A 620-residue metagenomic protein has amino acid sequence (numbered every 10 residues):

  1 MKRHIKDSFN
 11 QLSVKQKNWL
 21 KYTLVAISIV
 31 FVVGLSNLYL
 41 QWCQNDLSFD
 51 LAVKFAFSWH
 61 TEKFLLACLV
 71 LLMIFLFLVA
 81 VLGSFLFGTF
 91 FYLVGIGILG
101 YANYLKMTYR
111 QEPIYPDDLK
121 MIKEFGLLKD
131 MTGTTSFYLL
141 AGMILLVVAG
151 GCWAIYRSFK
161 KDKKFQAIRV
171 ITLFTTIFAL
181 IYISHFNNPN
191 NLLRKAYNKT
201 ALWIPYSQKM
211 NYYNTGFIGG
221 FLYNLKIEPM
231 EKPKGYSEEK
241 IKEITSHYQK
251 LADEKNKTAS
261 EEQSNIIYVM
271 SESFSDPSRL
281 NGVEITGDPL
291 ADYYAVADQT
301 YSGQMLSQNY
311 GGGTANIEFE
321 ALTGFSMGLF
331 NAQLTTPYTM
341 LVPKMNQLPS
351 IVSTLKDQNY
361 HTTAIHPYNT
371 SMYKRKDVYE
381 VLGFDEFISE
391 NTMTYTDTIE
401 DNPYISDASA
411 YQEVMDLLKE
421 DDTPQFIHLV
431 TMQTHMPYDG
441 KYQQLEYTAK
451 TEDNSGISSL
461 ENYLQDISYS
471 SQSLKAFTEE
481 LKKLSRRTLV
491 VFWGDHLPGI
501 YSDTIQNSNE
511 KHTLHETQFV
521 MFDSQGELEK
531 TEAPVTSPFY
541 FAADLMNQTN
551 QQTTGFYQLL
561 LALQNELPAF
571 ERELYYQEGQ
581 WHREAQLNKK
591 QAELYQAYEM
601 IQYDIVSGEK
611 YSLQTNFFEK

Functional and structural regions predicted by a protein language model:
M1-K209: Transmembrane and membrane-interface helices of multi-pass, inner-membrane envelope-modifying transferases
D7-W19, F64, Q263, S275-R279 (+2 more regions): Helix-boundary/low-complexity linker signature
F57, M73-I74, E261-Q263, L484-R486: Short hydrophobic "helix-edge" motifs at membrane interfaces and signal-peptide entry regions
R110, P116-L119, T132, Y212-F217 (+2 more regions): Membrane-interface micro-motifs in multi-pass membrane enzymes
F125, I266-S271: Residue-level preference for non-acidic, small/hydrophobic
T134-S136, Y248-A252, K344: N-terminal post-signal-peptidase region of extra-cytosolic proteins
F186-Y268: Membrane-interface segments at or immediately adjacent to transmembrane helices that form the boundary between
A252-E261, S271, D276-K620: Solvent-exposed soluble domains appended to multi-pass membrane proteins
